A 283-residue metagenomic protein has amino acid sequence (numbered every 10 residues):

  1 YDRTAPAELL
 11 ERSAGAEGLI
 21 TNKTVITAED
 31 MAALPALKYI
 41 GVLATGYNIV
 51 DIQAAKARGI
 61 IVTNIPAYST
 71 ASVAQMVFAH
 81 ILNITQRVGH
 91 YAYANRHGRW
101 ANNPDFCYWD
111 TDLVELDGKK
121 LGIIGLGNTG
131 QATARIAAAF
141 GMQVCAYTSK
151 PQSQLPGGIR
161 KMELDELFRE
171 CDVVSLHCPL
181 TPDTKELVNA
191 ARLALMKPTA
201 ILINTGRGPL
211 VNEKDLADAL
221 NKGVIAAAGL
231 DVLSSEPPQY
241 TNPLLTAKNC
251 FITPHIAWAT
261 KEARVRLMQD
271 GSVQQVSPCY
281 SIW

Functional and structural regions predicted by a protein language model:
Y1-T63, R169, N189: An N-terminal-biased, well-structured beta-alpha scaffold segment characteristic of Rossmann-like dinucleotide-binding
D2, L43-A44, I60-A71, T148 (+2 more regions): Short beta->alpha connector loops at strand-helix junctions that form conserved, small/polar/Pro-enriched
I26-M31, S149-P243: Rossmann-like adenosine-cofactor binding region
L37, D117-K120, A190, T199: Phosphate-coordination loops involved in phosphoryl transfer and adenosine-cofactor binding
R58, P66-K120: Phosphate-binding beta-alpha-beta segment of Rossmann-like dinucleotide-binding domains, i.e., the NAD(P)
V62, Q143, T199-W283: Rossmann-like dinucleotide-binding domain for NAD(H)/NADP(H)
L121-G125: Conserved N-terminal Rossmann-fold NAD(P)-binding element of oxidoreductases
T129: Hydrophobic/small residue at the entry helix of a nucleotide-binding pocket
